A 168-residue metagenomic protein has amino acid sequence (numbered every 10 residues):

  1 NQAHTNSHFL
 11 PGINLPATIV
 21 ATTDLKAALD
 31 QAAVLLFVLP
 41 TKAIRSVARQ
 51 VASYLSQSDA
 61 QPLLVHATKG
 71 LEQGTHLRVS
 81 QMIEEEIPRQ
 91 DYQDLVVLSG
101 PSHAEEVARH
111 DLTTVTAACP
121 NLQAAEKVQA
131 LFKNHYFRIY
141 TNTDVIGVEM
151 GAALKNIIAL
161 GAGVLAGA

Functional and structural regions predicted by a protein language model:
N1, A67-K69, P120: Cofactor-binding loop segments of dinucleotide-utilizing enzymes, especially the Rossmann-like FAD- and NAD(P)+-binding
N1-N14: Glycine-rich phosphate-binding loop and adjoining beta1-alpha1-beta2 segment of Rossmann-like nucleotide-binding folds
T5-N6, V34-L35, R138: A general structural signal for well-ordered secondary-structure junctions
P11-A17, Q73, E105, R109 (+3 more regions): Generic structural "secondary-structure junction" signal
L15, T22-L29, V34-F37, T41-L112 (+1 more regions): Rossmann-like NAD(P)(H) cofactor-binding subdomain of soluble oxidoreductases
T18-V20, F137: Short, conserved active-site loop motifs that form the nucleotide-linked donor/cofactor pocket
Y54, M82, E86-L95, L112-A168: Internal alpha-helical scaffold of NAD(P)-dependent oxidoreductase catalytic cores
